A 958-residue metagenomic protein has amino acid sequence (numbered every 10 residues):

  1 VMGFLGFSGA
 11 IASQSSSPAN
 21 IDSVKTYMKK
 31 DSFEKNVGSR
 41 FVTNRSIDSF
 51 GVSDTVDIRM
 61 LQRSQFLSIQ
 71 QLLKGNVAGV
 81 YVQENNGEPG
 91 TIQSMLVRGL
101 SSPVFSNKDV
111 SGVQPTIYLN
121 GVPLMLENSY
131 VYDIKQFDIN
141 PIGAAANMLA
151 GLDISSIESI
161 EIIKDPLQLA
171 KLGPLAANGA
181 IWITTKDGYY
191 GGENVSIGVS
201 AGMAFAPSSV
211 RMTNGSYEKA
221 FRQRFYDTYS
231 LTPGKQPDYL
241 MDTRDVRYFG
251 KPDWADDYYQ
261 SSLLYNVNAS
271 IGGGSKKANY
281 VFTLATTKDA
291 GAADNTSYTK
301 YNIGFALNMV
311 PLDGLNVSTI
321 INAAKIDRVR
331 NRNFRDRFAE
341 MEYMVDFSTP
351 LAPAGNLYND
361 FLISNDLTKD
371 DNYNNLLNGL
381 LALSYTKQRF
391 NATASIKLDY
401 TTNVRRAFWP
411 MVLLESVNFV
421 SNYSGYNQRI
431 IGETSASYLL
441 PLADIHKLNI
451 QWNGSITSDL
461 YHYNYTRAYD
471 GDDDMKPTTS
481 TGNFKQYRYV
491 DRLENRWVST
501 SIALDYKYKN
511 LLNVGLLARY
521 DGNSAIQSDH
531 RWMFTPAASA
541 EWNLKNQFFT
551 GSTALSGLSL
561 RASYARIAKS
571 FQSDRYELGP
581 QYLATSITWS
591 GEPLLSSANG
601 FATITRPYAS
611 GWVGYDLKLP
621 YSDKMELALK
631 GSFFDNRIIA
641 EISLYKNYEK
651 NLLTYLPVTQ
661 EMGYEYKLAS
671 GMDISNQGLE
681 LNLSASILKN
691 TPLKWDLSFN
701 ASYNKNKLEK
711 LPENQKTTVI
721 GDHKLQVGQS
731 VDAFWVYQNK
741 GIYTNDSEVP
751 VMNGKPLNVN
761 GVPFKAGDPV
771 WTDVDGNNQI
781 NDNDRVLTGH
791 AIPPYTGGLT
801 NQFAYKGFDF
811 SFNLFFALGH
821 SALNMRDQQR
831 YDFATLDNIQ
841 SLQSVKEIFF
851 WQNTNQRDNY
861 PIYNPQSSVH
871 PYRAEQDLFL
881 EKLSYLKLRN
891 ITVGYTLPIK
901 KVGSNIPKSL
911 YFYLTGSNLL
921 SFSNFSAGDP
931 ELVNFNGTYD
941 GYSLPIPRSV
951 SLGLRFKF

Functional and structural regions predicted by a protein language model:
F4-K35, F41-F137, P141-E161, L167-T386 (+10 more regions): Membrane-proximal, glycine/serine-rich, low-complexity loop/turn segments characteristic of large bacterial
S129-V131, A206-T213, D294-T296, S318-S348 (+9 more regions): Outer-membrane beta-barrel and related beta-rich outer-membrane complex signature in Gram-negative bacteria
L152-Q168, L264-K325, V329, N375-L440 (+11 more regions): Surface-exposed extracellular loop regions of Gram-negative outer-membrane beta-barrel proteins
N194-S196, T588-S590, G671-N676, V719-V749 (+4 more regions): C-terminal beta-signal and terminal closure region of outer-membrane beta-barrel proteins
D242-G272, N279-A285, A352-S384, F484-A503 (+5 more regions): Outer-membrane beta-barrel transmembrane strand signature
D289-T299, G304-V310, G314-L440, I445-N495 (+3 more regions): Surface-exposed, low-complexity loop segments enriched in small/polar and acidic residues
F338, L460-K485, F548-Y621, R637-I674: Solvent-exposed loop/turn elements at secondary-structure boundaries
N523, A817-Y911, G916: Extracytoplasmic gating/loop element in the C-terminal half of outer-membrane beta-barrel translocons and assembly
